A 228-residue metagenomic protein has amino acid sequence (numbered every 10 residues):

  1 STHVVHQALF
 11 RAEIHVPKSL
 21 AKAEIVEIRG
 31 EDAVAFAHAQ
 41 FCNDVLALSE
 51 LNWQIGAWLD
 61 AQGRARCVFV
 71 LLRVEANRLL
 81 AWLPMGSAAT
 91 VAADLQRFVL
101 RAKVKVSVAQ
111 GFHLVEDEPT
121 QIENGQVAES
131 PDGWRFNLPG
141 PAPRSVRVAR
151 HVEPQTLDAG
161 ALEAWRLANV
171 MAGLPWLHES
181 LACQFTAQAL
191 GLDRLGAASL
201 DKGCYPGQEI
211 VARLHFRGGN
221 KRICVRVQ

Functional and structural regions predicted by a protein language model:
S1-Q228: Basic, glycine/lysine-rich polyanion-binding surfaces/domains
